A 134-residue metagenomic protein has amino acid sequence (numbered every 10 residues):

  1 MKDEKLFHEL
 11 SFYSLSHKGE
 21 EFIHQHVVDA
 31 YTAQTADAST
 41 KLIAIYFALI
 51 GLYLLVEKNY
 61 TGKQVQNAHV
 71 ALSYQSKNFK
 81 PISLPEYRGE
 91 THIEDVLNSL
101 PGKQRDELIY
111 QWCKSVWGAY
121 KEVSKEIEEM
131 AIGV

Functional and structural regions predicted by a protein language model:
K2-V134: Intrinsically disordered, low-complexity linkers and terminal regions that flank or interleave Cys/His-based
